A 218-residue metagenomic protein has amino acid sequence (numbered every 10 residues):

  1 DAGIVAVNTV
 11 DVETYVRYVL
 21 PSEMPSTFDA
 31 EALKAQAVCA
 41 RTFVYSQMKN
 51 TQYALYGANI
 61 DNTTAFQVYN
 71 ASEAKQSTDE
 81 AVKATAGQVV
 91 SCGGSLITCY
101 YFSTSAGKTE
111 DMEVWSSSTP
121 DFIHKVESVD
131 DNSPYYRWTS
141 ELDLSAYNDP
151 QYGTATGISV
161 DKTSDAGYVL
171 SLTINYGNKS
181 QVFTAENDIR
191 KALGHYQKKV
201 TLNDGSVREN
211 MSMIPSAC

Functional and structural regions predicted by a protein language model:
D1-C218: Conserved, single-site charged/polar hotspot
